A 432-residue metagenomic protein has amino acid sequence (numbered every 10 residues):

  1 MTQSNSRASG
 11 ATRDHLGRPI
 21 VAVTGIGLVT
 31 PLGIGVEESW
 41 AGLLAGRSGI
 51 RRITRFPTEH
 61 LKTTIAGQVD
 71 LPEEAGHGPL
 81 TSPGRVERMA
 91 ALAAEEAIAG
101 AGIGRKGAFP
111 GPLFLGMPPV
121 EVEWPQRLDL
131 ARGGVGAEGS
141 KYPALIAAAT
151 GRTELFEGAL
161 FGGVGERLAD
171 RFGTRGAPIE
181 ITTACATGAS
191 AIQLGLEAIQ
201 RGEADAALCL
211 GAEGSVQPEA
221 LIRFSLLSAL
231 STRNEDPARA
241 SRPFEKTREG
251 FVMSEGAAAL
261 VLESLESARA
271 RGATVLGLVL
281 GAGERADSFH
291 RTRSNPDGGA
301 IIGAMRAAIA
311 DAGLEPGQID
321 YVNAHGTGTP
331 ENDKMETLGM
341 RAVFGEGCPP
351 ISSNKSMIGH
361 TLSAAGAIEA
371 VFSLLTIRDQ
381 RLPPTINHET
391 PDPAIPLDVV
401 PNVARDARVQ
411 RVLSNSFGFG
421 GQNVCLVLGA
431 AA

Functional and structural regions predicted by a protein language model:
M1-V23, K106-P110, A312-Q318, P396-A432: Flexible, low-complexity linker/loop segments at domain and module junctions
T2-P79, A101, M117-P119, E266-L278 (+3 more regions): ACP-dependent fatty acid/polyketide chain-elongation machinery
I20-T24, R47-R52, E235-A312, Y321: Condensing-enzyme catalytic core mediating Claisen C-C bond formation in acyl metabolism
V23, L44-I179, A212-L221, P316-N332: Conserved beta-ketoacyl condensing-enzyme motif
A90-G102, F161-G165, A169-F172, P178-E213 (+4 more regions): Active-site-proximal alpha-helical scaffold in enzymes
V135-G151, Q193, E197, G214-R269 (+1 more regions): Glycine-/small-residue-rich "gating" segment that lines the acyl/pantetheine channel and substrate pocket
L155-F156, G176-T183, E245-E249, I351-H360 (+1 more regions): Short pre-catalytic strand/loop immediately N-terminal to key active-site residues, enriched for Gly-Thr
E203-E249, A282-P296, A324-D333, C348-D398: Acyl-CoA/ACP chain-elongation machinery
